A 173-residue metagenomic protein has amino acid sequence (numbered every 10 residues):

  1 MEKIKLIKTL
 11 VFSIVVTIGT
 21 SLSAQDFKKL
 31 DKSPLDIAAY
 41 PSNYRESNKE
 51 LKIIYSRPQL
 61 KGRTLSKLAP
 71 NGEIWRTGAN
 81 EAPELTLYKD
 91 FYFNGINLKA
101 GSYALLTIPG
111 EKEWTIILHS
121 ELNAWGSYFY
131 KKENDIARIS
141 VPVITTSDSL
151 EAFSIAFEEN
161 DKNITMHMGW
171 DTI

Functional and structural regions predicted by a protein language model:
M1-F27: Bacterial Sec-dependent N-terminal signal peptides
V15-T17, I96, E159: Generic structural signal for beta-strand residues in well-ordered domains
V16, R57-Q59, K89-F91: Short glycine-rich, polar/acidic loop-and-turn segments at beta strand-coil junctions
T17, L65, Y92-N94: Alpha-helical interaction segments
I18, S47, K99, G110-E113 (+1 more regions): Short loop/turn segments at connectors of secondary-structure elements within structured domains
Q25-R76, S127-I173: Primarily secretory-pathway and cell-envelope proteins
R76-W125: Mid-length scaffold segments of soluble, non-membrane domains
